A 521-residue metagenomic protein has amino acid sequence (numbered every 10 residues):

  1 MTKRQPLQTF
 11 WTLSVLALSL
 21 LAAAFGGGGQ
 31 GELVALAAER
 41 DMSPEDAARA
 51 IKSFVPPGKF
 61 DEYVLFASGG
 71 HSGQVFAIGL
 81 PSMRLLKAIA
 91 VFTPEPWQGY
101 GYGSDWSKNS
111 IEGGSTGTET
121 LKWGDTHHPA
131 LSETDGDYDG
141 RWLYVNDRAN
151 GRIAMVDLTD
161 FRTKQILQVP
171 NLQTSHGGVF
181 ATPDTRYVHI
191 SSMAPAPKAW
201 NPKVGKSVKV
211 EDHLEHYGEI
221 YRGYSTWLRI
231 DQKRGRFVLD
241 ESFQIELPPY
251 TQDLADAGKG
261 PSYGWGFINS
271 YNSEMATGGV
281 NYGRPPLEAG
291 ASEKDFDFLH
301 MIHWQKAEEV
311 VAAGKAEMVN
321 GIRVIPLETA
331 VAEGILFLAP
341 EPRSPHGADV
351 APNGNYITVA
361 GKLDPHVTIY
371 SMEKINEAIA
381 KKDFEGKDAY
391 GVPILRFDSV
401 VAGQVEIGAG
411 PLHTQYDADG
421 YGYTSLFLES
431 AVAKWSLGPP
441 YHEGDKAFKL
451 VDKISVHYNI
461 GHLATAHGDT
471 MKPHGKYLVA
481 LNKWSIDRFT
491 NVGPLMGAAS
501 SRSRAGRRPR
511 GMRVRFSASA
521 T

Functional and structural regions predicted by a protein language model:
T2-S14: Bacterial N-terminal signal peptides that target proteins for export
T12-A23: Bacterial N-terminal signal peptides
F25-T521: Predominantly soluble domains enriched in secretory-pathway, periplasmic, or organellar proteins
